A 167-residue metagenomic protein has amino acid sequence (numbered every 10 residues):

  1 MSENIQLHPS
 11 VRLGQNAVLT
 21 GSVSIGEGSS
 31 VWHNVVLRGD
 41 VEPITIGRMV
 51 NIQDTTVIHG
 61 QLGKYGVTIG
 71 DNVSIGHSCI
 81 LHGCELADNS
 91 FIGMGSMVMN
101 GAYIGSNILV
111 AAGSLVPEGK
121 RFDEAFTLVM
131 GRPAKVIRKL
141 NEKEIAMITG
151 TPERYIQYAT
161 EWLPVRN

Functional and structural regions predicted by a protein language model:
M1-Q6, D40, I46-V57, Q61 (+3 more regions): Glycine-rich hexapeptide-repeat left-handed beta-helix
M1-V36, E161-N167: Extended, small-residue-rich solenoid/repeat segments and analogous flexible loops that form exposed scaffolds
S74: Short proline/glycine- and basic residue-enriched helix-capping loop/turn segments at helix->loop/beta transitions
